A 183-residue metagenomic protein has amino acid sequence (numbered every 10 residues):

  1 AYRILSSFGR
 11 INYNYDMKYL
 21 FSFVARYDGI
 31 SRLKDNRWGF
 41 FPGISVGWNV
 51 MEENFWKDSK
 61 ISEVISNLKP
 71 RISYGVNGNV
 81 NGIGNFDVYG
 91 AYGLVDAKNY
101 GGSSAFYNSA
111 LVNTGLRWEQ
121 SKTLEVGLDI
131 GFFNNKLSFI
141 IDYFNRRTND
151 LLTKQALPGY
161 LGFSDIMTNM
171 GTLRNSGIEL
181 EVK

Functional and structural regions predicted by a protein language model:
A1-K183: Extracellular/periplasmic, surface-exposed regions of secreted and cell-surface proteins
